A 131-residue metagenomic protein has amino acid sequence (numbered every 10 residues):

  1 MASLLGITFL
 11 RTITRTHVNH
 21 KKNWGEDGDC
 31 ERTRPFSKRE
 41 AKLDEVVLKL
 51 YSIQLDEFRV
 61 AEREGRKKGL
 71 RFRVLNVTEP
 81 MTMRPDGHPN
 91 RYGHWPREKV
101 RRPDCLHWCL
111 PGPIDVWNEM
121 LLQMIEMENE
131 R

Functional and structural regions predicted by a protein language model:
M1-R131: Extracellular glycan-modifying ectodomains
